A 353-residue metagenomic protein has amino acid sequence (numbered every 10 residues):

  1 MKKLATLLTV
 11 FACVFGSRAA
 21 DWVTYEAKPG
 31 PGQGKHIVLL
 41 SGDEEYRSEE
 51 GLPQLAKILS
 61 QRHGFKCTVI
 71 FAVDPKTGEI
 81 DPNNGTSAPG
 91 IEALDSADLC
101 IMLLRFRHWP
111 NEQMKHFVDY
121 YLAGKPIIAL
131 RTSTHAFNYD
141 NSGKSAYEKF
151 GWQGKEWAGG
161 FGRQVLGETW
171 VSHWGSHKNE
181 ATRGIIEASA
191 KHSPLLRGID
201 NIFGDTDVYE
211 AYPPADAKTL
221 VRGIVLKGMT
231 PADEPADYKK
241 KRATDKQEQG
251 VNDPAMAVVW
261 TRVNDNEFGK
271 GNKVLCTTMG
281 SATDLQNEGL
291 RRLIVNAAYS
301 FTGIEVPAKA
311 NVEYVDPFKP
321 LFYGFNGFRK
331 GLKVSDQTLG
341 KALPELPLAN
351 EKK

Functional and structural regions predicted by a protein language model:
L4-F15: Sec-dependent N-terminal signal peptides
A20-G32, E50-G51, I58-F65, M229-K353: Extracellular ligand-binding/catalytic regions of CAZymes and related secreted enzymes and adhesion modules
W22, S60, K66, G85 (+2 more regions): Catalytic beta-strand/loop cores that center a nucleophilic Ser/Cys/Thr and support acyl-enzyme chemistry
V23-Y25, V38-L40, E44-F137: Helical hinge/lid and interdomain linker segments adjacent to catalytic or ligand-binding clefts that mediate domain
H36-S41, K66-F71, D98-L104, P126-R131 (+7 more regions): Structural recognition of the beta-strand scaffold that forms the well-ordered cores of secreted hydrolase catalytic
E44-E45, R107, T134-A136, I224-G228 (+2 more regions): Short, solvent-exposed loop/turn segments at secondary-structure junctions
E49, N111-Q113, N138-D140, D207 (+2 more regions): Short glycine-/acidic-enriched loop or helix-start segments at secondary-structure transitions that form or flank
M102, R107-G198: A glycine-rich, often tryptophan-bearing local segment used as a flexible ligand/cofactor-contacting loop or short
